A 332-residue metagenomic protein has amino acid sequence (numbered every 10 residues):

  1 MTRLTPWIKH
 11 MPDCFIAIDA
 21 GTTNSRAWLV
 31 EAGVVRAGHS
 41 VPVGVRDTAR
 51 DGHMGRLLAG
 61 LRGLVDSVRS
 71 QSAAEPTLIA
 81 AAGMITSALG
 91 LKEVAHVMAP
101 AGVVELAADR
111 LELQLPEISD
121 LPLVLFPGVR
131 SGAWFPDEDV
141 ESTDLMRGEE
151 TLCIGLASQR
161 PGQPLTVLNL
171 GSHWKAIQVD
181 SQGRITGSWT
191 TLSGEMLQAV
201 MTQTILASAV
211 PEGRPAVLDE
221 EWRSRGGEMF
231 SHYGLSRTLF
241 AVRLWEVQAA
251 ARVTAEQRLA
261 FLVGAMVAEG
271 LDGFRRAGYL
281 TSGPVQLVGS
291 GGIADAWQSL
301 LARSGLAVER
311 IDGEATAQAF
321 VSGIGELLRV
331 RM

Functional and structural regions predicted by a protein language model:
F15-R56, R310: Short glycine-rich, Thr/Ser-proximal phosphate-binding strand/loop in the N-terminal lobe of ATP-dependent enzymes
I18-N24, M84, L168-H173, S193 (+1 more regions): A short acidic Gly-Thr/Ser loop motif
N24, S282-L300: Glycine-rich phosphate-binding loops at beta-strand->alpha-helix junctions
A37-T77, T86-L89, E93, L206-A209: N-terminal phosphate-binding loop and adjacent alpha-helix
R46-A49, R130-E228, H232: Glycine-rich phosphate-binding loop plus the immediately following alpha-helix
V68-T143: Short beta-strand-loop/turn "lid" adjacent to the catalytic site in phosphate-handling enzymes
E228-G273: Adenine-nucleotide phosphate-binding core of ATP-dependent small-molecule kinases
S299, I311-M332: Glycine-rich phosphate-binding/hydrolytic loop that grips phosphoryl groups
